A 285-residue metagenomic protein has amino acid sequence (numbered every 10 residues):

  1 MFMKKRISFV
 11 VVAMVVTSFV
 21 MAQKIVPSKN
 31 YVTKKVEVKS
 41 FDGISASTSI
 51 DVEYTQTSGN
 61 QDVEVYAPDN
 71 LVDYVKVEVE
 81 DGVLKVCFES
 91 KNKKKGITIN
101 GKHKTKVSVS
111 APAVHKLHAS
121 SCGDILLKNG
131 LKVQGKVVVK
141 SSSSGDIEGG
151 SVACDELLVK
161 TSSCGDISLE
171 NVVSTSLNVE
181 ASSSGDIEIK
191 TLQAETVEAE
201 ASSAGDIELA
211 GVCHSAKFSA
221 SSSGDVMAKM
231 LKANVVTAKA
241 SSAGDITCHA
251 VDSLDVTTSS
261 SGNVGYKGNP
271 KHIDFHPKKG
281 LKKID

Functional and structural regions predicted by a protein language model:
F2, I7, A22-S141, E148-T161 (+2 more regions): Acidic (Asp/Glu) and glycine-rich low-complexity loops/linkers that are typically intrinsically disordered
S8-V12: Sec-dependent N-terminal signal peptides
A13-M21: Hydrophobic h-region of N-terminal signal peptides that target proteins for export in Gram-negative bacteria
E170-V172, S176-E180, G185-D285: Short, surface-exposed interaction patches in beta-rich subdomains that mediate adhesion/assembly near membranes
